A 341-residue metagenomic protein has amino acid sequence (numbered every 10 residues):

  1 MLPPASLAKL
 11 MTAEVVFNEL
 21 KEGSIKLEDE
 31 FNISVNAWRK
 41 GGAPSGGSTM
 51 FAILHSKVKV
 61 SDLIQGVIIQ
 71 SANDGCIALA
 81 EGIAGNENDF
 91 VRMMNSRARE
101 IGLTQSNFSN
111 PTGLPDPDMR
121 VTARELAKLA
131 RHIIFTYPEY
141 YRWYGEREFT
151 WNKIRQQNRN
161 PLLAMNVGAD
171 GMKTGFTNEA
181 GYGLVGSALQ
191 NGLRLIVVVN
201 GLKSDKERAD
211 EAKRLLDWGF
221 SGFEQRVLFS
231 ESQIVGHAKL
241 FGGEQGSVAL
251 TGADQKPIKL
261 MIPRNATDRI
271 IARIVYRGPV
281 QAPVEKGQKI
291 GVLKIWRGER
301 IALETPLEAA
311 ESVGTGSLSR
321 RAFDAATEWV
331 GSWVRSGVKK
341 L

Functional and structural regions predicted by a protein language model:
M1-A127, R131-F135, N152: Active-site-adjacent loops and short helices of periplasmic peptidoglycan-processing enzymes
L103-T104, P115-L341: Domain-terminus/edge residues, biased toward the C-terminal soluble/receptor-binding domains of extracytoplasmic
